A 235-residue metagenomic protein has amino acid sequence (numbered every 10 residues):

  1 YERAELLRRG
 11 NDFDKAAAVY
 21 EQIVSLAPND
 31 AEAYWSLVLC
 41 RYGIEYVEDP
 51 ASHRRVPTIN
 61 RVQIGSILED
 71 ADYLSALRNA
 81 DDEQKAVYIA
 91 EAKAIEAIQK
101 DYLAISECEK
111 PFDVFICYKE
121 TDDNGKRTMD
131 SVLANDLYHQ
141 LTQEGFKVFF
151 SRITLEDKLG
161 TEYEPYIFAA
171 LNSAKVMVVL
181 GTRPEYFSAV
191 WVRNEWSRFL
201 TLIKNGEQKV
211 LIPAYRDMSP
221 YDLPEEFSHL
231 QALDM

Functional and structural regions predicted by a protein language model:
Y1-Q22: Alpha-helical segment of the N-proximal tetratricopeptide repeat
E5, V38-D49: Short coil/turn linking the two alpha-helices of tandem helical-hairpin repeats
Y20, K93-L180, L200-V210: Conserved N-terminal substructure of TIR/SEFIR domains
